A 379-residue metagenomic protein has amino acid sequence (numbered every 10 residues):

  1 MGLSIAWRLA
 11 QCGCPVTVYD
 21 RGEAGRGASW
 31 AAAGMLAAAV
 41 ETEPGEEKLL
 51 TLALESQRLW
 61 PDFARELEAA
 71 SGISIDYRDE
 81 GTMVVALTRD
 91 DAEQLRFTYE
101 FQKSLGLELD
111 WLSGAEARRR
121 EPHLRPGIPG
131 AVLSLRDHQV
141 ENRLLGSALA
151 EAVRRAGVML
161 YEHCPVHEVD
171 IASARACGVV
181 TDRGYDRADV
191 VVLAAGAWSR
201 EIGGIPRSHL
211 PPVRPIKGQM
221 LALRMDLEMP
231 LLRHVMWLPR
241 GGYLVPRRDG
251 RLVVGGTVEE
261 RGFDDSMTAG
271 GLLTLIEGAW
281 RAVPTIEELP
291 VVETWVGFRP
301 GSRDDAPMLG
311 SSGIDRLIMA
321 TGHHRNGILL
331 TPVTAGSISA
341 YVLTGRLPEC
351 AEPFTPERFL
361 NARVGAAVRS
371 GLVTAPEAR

Functional and structural regions predicted by a protein language model:
M1: Hydrophobic/small residue at the entry helix of a nucleotide-binding pocket
S4-C12, V18-R21, G34-L36, V40 (+4 more regions): Active-site substrate-recognition segment that forms the wall of the catalytic cavity or substrate channel
M35-R120, G278-W280: Dinucleotide-binding Rossmann-like beta1-alpha1 core, especially the glycine-rich loop that anchors the ADP
T51-L54, V85-Q94, V132-E151, S266-G271: Short beta-strand to alpha-helix junction loop
S113-G114, E162-C164, E293-W295: Short loop/edge segments at beta-strand edges and connector loops that shape dinucleotide/nucleotide cofactor-binding
A131-V190, A194: Helical element adjacent to the flavin cofactor pocket in flavoenzyme catalytic cores
V283-R379: C-terminal catalytic lobe of FAD-dependent flavoproteins
